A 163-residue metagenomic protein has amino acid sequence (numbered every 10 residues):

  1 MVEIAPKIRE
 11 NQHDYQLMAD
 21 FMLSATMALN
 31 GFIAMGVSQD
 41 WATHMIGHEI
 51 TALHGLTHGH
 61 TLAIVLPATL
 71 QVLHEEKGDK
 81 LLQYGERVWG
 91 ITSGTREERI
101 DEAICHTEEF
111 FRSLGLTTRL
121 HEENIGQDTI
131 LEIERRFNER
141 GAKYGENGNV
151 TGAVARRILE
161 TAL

Functional and structural regions predicted by a protein language model:
M1-D101, C105-H106: Active-site segments that bind and position negatively charged phosphate/pyrophosphate groups
T92-L163: C-terminal charged capping/lid subdomain of soluble metabolic enzymes
